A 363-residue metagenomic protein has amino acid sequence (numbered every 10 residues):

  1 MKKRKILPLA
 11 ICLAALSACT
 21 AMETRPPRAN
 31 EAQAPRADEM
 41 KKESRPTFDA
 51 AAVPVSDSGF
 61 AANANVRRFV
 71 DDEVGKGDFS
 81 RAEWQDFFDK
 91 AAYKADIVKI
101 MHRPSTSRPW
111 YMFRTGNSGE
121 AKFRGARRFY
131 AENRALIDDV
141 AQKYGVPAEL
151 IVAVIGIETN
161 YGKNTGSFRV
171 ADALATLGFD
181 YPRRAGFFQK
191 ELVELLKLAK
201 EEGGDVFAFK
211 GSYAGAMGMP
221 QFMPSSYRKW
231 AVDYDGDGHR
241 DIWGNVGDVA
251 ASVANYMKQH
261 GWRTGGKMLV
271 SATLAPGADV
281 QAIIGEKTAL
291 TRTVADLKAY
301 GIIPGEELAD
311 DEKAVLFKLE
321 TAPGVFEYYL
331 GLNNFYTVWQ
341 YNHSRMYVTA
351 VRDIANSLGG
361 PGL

Functional and structural regions predicted by a protein language model:
R4-A18: Gram-negative bacterial Sec-dependent N-terminal signal peptides
T20-E23: Bacterial signal peptide processing site
K42-D71, R81-A131: N-terminal export signals and maturation junctions of secreted/periplasmic proteins
A51-A52, S56, F60-N65, D72-K90 (+2 more regions): A contiguous strand-loop segment
F69-S80, F87-K94, D139-P147, A153 (+9 more regions): Structured segments of extracytoplasmic/periplasmic soluble domains in secreted or envelope-associated proteins
R108-S252: Acidic/His-rich structured neighborhood in mature extracellular/periplasmic domains
V206-A314, A322: Flexible, glycine-rich surface segments
A314-L363: C-terminal functional modules
